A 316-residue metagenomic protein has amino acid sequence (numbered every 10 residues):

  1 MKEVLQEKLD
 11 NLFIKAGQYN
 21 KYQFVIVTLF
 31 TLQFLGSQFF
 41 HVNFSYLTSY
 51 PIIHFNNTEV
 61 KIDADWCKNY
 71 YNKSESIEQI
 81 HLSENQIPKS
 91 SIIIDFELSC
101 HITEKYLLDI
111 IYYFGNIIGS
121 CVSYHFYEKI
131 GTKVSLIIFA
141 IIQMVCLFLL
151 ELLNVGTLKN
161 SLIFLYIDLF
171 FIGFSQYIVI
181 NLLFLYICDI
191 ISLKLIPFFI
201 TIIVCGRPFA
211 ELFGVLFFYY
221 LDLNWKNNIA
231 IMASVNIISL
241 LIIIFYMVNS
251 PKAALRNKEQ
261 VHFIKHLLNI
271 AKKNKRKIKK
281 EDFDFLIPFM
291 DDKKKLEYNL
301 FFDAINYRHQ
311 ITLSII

Functional and structural regions predicted by a protein language model:
M1-F24, N69-I102, A271-I316: Flexible cytoplasmic loops linking transmembrane helices in multi-pass membrane transporters
Q33-Q38, I111-G119, I172-N181, I191-I243: Glycine-rich segments within core transmembrane alpha-helices of 12-TM secondary carriers
S45, Y50-I117: Extracellular/periplasmic helix-loop-helix junction of adjacent transmembrane segments in MFS-like secondary
P51, H125-F126, F217-L221: Hydrophobic alpha-helical transmembrane and interfacial-helix anchor sites in secondary transporters
I53-N72, S76, D222-D292: Central mid-sequence intracellular linker of multi-pass
G119-T132: Helix-to-loop junctions at the C-terminal end of transmembrane segments in multipass secondary transporters
I141-L158, Y219: C-terminal ends and interior cores of transmembrane alpha-helices in multi-pass membrane transporters/permeases
L152-I167, L223-N224: Helix-loop junctions at membrane interfaces in 12-TM secondary transporters
